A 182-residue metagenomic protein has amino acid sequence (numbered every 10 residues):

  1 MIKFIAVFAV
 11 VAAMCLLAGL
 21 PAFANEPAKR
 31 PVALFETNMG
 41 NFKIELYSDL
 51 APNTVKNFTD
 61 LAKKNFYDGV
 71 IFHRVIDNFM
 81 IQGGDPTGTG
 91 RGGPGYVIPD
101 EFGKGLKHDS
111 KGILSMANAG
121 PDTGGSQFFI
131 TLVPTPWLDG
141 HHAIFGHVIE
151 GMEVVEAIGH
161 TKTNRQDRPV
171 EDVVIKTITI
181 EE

Functional and structural regions predicted by a protein language model:
I2-E182: Cyclophilin-like peptidyl-prolyl cis-trans isomerases
